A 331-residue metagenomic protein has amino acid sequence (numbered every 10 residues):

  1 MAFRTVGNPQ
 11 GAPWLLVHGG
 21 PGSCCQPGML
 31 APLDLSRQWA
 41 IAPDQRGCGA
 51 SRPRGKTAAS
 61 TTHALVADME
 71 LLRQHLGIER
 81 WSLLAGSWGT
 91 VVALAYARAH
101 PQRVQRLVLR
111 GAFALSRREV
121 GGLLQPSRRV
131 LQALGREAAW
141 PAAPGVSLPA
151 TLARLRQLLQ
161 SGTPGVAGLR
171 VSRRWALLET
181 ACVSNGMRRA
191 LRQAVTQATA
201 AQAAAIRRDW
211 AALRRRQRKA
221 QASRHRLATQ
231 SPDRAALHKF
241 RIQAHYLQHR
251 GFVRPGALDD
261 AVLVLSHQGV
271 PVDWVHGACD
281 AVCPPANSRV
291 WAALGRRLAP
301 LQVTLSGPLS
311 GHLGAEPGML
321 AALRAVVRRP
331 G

Functional and structural regions predicted by a protein language model:
M1-P53, R73, E79: Conserved HGGG/HGGXW glycine-rich cap/lid loop of the alpha/beta-hydrolase fold
H63-W81: Conserved acidic catalytic loop of the alpha/beta-hydrolase fold
E79-R118: Conserved hydrolase catalytic core segment
Q102-L158: A catalytic-pocket lid/entrance helix-loop region that shapes and gates access to the active site across common
Q268, W274-H276: Short beta-strand/loop motif that positions the catalytic acidic residue of the alpha/beta-hydrolase fold
A281-N287: Conserved alpha/beta-hydrolase "acid-adjacent" motif
V282, S306-A321: Catalytic histidine-centered segment of alpha/beta-hydrolase-like enzymes
A292-L313: Catalytic histidine neighborhood in serine/cysteine hydrolases with alpha/beta-hydrolase-type architecture
